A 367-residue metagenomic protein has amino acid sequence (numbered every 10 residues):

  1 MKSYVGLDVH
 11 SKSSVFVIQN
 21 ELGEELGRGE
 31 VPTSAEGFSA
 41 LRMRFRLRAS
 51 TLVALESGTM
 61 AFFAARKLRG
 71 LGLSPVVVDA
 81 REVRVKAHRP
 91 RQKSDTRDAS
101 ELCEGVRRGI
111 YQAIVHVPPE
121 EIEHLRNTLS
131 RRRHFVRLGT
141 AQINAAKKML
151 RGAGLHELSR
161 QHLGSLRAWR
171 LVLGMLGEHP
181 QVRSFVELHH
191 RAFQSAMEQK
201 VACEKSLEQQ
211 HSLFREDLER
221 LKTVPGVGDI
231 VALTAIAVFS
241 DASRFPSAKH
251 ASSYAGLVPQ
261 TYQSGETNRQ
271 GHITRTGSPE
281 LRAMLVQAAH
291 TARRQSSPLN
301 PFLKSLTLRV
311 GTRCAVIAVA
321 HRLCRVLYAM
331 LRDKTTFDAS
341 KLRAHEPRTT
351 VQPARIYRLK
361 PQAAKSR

Functional and structural regions predicted by a protein language model:
M1-V76, V85: Glycine/alanine-rich phosphate-binding loops at beta-alpha junctions
E25, R69-P75, R91-T96, G152-S159: A short alpha->loop->secondary-structure connector
V76-V117, E123, N127, H134 (+2 more regions): Short alpha-helix plus adjacent loop in nuclease-associated cores
S94, R220-K222, G226-T312, T349 (+1 more regions): Phosphate-backbone recognition surface of nucleic-acid-processing proteins
I110-Q112, Q142-A146, K200-E204, S240-R244 (+2 more regions): Short helix-capping/linker segments at secondary-structure and domain boundaries
T128-R220, A344-E346: Glycine-rich, often acidic, oxyanion-interacting loops/wings at catalytic, nucleic-acid, or phospho-protein interfaces
G265-E266, Q270, F302-R367: Low-complexity, acidic/Ser/Thr- and charged residue-rich accessory regions of DNA metabolism proteins
